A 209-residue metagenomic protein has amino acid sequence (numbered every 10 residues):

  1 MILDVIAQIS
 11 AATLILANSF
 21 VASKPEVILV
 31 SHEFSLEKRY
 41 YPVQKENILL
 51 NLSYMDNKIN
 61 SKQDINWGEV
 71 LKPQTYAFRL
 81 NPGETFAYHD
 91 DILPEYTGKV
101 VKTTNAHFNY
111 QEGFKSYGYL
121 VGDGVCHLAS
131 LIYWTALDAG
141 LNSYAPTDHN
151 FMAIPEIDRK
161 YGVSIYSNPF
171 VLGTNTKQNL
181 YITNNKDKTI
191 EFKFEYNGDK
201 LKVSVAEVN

Functional and structural regions predicted by a protein language model:
I2-I9, L14-N209: Well-ordered beta-sheet/strand-loop patches within structured domains
